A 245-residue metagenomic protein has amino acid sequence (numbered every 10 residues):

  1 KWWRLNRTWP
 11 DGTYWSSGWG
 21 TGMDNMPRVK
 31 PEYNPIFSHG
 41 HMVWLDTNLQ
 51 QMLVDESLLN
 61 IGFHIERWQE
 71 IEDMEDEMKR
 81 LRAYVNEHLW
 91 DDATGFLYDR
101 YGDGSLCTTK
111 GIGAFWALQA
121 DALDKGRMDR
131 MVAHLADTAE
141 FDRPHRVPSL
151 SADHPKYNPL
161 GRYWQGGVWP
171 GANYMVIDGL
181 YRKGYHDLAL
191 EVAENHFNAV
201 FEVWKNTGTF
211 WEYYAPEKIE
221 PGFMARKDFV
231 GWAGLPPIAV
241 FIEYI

Functional and structural regions predicted by a protein language model:
K1-L5, S57-N86, G126-A139, G184-V200: Extended, well-ordered alpha-helical scaffold segments
R4-E72, L106-T108, I112, L150-Y174 (+2 more regions): The feature captures the catalytic groove of carbohydrate-active enzymes
R7-G20, E70, E77-G95, R143-R146 (+1 more regions): Glycan-recognition and catalytic cores of secretory/periplasmic carbohydrate-active enzymes
Y33-N34, K79-R80, D99-Y101: Short amphipathic alpha-helical surface micro-motifs
W90-H134, T138, R162-I245: C-terminal capping/lid segments that line or modulate ligand- or cofactor-binding pockets
H134-L150: Conserved oxyanion/phosphate-binding beta-strand-loop segments in alpha/beta enzyme cores
